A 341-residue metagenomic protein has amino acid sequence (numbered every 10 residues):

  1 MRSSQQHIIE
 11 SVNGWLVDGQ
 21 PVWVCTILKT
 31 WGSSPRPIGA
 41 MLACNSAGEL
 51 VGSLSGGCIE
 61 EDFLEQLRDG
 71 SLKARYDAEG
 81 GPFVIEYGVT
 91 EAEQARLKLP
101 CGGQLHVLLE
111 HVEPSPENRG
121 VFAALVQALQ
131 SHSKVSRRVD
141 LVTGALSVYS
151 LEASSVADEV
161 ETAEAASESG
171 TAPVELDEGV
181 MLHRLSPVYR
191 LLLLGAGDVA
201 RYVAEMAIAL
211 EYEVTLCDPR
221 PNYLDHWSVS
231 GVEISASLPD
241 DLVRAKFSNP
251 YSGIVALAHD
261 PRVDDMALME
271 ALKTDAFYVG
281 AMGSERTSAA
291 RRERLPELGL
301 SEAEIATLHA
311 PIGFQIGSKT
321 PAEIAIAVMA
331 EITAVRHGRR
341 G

Functional and structural regions predicted by a protein language model:
M1-P219, Y223-S235, N249-G253, E331-G341: Segments forming oxygen-rich coordination pockets for charged ligands
G197-D198, P261-R262, R286: Residue-level detector of alpha-helix initiation sites
A204-M206, S228-V229, F247, M266-M269 (+1 more regions): Short amphipathic alpha-helical segments
P219-N222, L238-L242, M282-R286: Short, acidic/turn-prone active-site loops that include or flank metal/cofactor- and phosphate-binding residues
D240-P250: Short amphipathic alpha-helix with an adjacent loop that forms part of the alpha/beta core around
L257-H259, G283: Glycine-rich, N-terminal phosphate-binding loop of Rossmann-like dinucleotide-binding domains
V263-A276: Rossmann-fold NAD(P) dinucleotide-binding segment
A276-F277, M282-G341: Adenosine-phosphate binding glycine-rich loop
